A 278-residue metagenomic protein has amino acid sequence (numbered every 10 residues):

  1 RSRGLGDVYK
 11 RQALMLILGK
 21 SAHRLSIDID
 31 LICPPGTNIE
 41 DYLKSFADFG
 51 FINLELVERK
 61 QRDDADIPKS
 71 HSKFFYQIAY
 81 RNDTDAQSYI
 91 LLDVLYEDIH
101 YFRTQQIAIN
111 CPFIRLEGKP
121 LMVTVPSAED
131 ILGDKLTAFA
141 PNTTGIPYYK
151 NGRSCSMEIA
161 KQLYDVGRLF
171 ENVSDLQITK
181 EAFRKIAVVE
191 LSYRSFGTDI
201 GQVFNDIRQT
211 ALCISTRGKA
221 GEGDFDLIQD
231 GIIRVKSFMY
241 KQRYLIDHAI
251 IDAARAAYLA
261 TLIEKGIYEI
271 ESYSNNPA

Functional and structural regions predicted by a protein language model:
R1: N-terminal glycine-/serine-/threonine-rich phosphate-binding loop
G4-Y9: Short, small-residue-biased leader/transition segments that mark boundaries at the very start of proteins
R11-Q12, P35: Residues immediately flanking
L14-L16: Short, active-site-adjacent cap segments at secondary-structure transitions
G19-K44: Catalytic metal-binding acidic patch
I39-Y76: A gly/proline- and charged-residue-enriched helix-loop-helix capping module
D63-Y244, H248-Y268, S272-A278: Catalytic cores of NTP-dependent nucleotidyl/adenyl transfer enzymes across multiple folds
